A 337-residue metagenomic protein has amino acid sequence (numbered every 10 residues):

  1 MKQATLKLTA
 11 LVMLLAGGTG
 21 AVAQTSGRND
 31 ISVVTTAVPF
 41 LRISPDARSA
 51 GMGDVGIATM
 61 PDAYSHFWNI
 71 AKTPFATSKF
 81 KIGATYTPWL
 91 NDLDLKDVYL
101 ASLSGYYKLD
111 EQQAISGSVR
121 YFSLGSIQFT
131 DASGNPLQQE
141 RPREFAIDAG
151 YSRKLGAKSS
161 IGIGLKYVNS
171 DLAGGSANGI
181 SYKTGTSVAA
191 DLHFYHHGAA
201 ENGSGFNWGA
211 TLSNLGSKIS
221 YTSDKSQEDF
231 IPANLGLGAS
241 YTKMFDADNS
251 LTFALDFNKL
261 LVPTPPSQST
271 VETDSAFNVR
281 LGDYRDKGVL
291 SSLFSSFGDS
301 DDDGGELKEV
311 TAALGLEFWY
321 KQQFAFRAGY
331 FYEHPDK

Functional and structural regions predicted by a protein language model:
M1-T36: Cleavable N-terminal export/targeting peptides
Q24-K337: Subset of outer-membrane beta-barrel
